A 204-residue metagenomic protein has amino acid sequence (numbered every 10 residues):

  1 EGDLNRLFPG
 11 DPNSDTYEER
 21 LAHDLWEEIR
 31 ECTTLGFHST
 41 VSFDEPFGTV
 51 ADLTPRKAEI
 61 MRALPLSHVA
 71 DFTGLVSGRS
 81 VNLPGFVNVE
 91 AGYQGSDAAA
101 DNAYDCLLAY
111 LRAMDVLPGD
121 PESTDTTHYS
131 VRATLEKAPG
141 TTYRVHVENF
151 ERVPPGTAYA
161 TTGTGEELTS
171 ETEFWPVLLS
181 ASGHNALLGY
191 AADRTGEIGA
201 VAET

Functional and structural regions predicted by a protein language model:
E1-T204: Structured catalytic-domain cores with a bias toward divalent-metal coordination
